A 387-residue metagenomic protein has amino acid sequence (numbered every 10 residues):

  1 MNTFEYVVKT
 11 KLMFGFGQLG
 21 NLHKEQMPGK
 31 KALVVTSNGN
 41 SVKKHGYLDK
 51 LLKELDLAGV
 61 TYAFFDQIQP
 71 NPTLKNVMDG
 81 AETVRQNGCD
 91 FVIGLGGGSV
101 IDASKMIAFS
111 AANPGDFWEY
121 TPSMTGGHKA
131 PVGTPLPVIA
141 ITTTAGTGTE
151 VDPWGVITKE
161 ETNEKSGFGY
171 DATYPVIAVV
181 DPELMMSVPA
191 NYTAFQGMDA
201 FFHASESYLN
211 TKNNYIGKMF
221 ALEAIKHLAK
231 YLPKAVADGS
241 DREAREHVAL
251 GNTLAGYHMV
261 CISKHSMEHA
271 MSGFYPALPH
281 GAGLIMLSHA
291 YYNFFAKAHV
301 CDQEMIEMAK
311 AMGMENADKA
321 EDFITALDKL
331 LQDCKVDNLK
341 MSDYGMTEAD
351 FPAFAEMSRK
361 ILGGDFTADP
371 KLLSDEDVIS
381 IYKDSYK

Functional and structural regions predicted by a protein language model:
M1-F91, M341: ATP/NTP phosphate-donor binding region
T10, N113-N213: A glycine/threonine-rich phosphate-anchoring loop and its flanking beta-alpha core in nucleotide/phosphate-binding
K11, K31-L33, Y62-A63, D90-I93 (+5 more regions): Structural motif
D79-A81, V100-P114, V151-D152: Short Gly/Thr/Asp-enriched flexible loops that form oxyanion-binding sites at enzyme active sites
C89-K105, T143-T149, A277-L278: Glycine/serine-rich anion-binding loops at beta->alpha junctions that coordinate negatively charged ligand groups
S207-A326: Active-site segments that bind and position negatively charged phosphate/pyrophosphate groups
A309-K387: C-terminal charged capping/lid subdomain of soluble metabolic enzymes
